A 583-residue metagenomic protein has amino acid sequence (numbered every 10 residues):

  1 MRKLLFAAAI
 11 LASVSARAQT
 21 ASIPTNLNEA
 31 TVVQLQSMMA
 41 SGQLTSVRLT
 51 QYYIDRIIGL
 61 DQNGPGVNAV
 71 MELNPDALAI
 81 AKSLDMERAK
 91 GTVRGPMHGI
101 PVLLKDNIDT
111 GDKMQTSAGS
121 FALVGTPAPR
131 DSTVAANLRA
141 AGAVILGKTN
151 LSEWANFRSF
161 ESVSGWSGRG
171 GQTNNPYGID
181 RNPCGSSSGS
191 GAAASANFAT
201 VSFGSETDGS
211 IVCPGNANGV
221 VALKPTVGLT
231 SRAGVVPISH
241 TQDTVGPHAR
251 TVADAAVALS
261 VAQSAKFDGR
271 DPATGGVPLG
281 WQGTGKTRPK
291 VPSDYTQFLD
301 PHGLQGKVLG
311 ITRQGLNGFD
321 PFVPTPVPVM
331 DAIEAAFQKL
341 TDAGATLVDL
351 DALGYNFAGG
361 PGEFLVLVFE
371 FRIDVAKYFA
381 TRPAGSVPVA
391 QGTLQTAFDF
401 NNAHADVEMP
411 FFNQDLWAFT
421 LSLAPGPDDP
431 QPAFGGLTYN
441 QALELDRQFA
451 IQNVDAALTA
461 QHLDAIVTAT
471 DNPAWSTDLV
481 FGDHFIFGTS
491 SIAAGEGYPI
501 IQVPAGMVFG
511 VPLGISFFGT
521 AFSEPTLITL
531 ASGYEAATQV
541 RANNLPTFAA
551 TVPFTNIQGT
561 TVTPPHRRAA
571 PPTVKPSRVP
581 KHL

Functional and structural regions predicted by a protein language model:
R2-S83, A89, L316, T325 (+5 more regions): An N-terminal boundary/leader segment
T20-D208, T226, R250-A253, A262 (+2 more regions): Gly/Ser-rich catalytic/binding loops embedded in alpha/beta enzyme cores
G42, G99, A140, A199 (+3 more regions): Glycine-rich, small-residue loops and helix-cap segments that act as flexible hinges at active-site edges
T50, K82, D294, D300 (+4 more regions): Acyltransferase
H98-A118, F298, G303-N317, V368-Q452 (+1 more regions): Short helix-loop capping/hinge segments that flank enzyme active sites or metal/cofactor-binding pockets
A118-G125, D320-V327, W475-D483: Glycine/threonine-rich flexible loop motifs
S167, I211, A217-V236, Q502-G506: Flexible glycine/proline-rich, aromatic-decorated loop/lid segments
K224-D331, G354-F357, T538-H566: A short helix-breaking turn/cap at a secondary-structure junction
